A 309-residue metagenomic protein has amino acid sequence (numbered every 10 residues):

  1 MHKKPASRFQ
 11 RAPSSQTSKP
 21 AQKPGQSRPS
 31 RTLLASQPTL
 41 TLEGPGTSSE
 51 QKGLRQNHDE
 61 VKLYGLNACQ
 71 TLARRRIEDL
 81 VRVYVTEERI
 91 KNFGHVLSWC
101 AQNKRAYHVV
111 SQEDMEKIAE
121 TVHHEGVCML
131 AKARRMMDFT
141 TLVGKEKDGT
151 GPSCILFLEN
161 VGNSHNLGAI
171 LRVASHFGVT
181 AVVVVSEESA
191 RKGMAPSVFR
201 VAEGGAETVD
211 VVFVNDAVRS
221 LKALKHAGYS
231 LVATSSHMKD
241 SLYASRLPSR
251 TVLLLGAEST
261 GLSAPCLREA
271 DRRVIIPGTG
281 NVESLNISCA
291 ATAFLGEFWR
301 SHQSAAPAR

Functional and structural regions predicted by a protein language model:
M1-G144: N-terminal positively charged helical leader segments and presequences
G65, E159, N166, S284-N286: Active-site helix-initiating loop/hinge in glycosyltransferases
Q70, R75, H176, S197-G205 (+1 more regions): Structured adenosyl-cofactor binding patch, chiefly the S-adenosyl-L-methionine
R74, E78, V85, K147-D240: RNA substrate-binding interface of SAM-dependent RNA methyltransferases
N92-F93, S189-S197, T260-C266: Short, glycine/polar-rich helix-capping loops at beta-to-alpha or helix-loop-helix junctions that flank or form
S111, K132, E159, V185-S186 (+4 more regions): Short beta->alpha connector loops at strand-helix junctions that form conserved, small/polar/Pro-enriched
V179, A244, G278: Short, conserved catalytic or interaction motifs in soluble domains
